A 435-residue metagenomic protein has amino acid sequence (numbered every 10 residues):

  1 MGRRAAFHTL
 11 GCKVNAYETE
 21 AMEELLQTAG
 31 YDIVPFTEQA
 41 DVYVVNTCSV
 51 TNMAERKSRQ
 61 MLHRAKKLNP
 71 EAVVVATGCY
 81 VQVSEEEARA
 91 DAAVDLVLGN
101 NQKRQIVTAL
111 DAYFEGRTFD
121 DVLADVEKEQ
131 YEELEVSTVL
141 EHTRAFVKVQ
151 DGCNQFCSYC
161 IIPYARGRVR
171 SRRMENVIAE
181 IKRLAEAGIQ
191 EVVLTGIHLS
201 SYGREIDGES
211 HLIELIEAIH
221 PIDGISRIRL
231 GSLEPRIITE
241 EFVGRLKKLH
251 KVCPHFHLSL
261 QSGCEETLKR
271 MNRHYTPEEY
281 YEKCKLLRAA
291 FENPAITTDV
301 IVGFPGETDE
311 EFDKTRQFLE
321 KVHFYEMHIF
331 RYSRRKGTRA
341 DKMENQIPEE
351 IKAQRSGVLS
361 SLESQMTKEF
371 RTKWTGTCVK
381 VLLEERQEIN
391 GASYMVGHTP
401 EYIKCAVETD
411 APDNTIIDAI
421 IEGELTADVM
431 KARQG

Functional and structural regions predicted by a protein language model:
M1-Y202, E241, F256, E278-A289 (+6 more regions): Proteins enriched for Cys/Gly/acidic motifs involved in redox and nucleic-acid/cofactor modification
C12, Y202-H220, G224, M271 (+1 more regions): Radical SAM enzyme [4Fe-4S]-AdoMet core and its adjacent flexible, acidic and glycine-rich loops/tails across
A54-R56, R168-E175, G203-E209, R270-R273 (+3 more regions): Short, solvent-exposed loop/turn segments at secondary-structure boundaries
V74-V75, V83, A88, E186-D309 (+1 more regions): Conserved SAM/AdoMet-binding glycine-rich loop
D91-V94, Y113-G116, S210-L212, L246-K247 (+1 more regions): Short, hinge-like loop/turn segments at secondary-structure boundaries
L140-T143, C153-Q155, V252, S262 (+5 more regions): Short flexible coil/turn linkers enriched for glycine and charged/polar residues that connect secondary-structure
L258, D299, L319, M327 (+3 more regions): Hydrophobic, well-ordered secondary-structure elements that form the walls of internal hydrophobic environments
K342-G435: Terminal RNA-binding accessory module
